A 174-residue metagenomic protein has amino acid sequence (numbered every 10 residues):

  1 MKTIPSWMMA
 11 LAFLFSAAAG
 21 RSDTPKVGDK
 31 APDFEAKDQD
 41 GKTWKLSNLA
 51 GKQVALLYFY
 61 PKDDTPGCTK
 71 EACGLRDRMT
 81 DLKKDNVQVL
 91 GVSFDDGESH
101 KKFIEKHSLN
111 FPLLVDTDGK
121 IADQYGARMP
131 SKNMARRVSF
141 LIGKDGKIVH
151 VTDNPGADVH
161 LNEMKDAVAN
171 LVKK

Functional and structural regions predicted by a protein language model:
I4-W7, L11-D33: N-proximal helix/coil linker or "cap" segments that precede and/or mark the start of modular domains
P25, F34-V54: A short beta-strand-turn-helix
A31-P32, V54-A55, R136-V138: Short loop/turn microsegments at loop-to-beta-strand junctions
N48-T69: Short active-site neighborhood of thiol/selenol oxidoreductases, capturing the structured segment around
T69-S108, G119-D123: Structural microenvironment flanking redox-active thiols in thiol-disulfide oxidoreductases
L109-F111, M129-F140: Structural micro-motif
A135-K174: Thiol-/selenol-based redox modules, centered on thioredoxin-like and closely related oxidoreductase domains
